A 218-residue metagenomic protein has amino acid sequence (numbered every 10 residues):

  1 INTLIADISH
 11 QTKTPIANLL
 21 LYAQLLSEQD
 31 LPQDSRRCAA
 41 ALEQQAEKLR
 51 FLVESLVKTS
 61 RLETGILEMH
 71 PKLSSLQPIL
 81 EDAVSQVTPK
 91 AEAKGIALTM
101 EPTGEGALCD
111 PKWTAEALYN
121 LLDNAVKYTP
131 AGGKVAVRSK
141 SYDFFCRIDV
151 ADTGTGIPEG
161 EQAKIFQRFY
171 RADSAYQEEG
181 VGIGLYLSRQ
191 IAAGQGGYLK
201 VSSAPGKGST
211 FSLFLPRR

Functional and structural regions predicted by a protein language model:
Q44-L49: Short alpha-helical segment of the dimerization/phosphotransfer core of two-component systems
T64-M69, P102, G106-C109: Conserved micro-motifs of the catalytic ATP-binding
A125-V126: Short helix-loop "hinge" at the ATP-lid/N-box region of the Bergerat-fold HATPase_c
G132-F144: Short beta-strand/loop element within the Bergerat-fold HATPase_c
D152: Acidic ATP/Mg2+-coordinating residue in the GHKL
I157-Y170: Short conserved segment of the HATPase_c
G196-Y198: Conserved glycine-rich
